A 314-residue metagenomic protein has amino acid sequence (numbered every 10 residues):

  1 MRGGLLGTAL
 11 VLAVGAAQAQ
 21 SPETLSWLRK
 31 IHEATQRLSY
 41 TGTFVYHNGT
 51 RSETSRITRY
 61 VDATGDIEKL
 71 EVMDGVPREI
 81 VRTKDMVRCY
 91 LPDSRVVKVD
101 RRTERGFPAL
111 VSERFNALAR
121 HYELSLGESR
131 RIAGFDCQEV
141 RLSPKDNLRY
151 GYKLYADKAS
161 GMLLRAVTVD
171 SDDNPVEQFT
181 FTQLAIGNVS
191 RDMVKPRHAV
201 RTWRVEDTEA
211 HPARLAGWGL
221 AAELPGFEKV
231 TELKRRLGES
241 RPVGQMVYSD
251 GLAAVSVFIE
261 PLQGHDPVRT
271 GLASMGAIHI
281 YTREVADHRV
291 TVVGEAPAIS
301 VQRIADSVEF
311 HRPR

Functional and structural regions predicted by a protein language model:
L5-D66, A117-H121, S129-R131, D266-T291 (+1 more regions): N-terminal leader/targeting segments and the immediate start of mature chains
Q20-R95, R120-T168: N-terminal mature ectodomain segment of secretory-pathway/periplasmic proteins
V87, F227-E228, V308: Short conserved aromatic/hydrophobic patches within beta-strands of well-structured domains
C89-L110: Acidic/charged, solvent-exposed loop-and-adjacent secondary-structure segments enriched in E/D, K/R, S/T, and G/P
S112-V169, N174, W203-M246: Extended beta-strand-rich segments in extracellular/periplasmic secretory proteins, especially within noncatalytic
S160-M162, V169, D173-D192, T291-R314: Surface-exposed amphipathic alpha-helical segments
G187-P212, R314: Short, gly/Ser/Thr-rich active-site loops of penicillin-recognizing serine hydrolases
R201-A286, I299-R303: Short, solvent-exposed recognition patches
